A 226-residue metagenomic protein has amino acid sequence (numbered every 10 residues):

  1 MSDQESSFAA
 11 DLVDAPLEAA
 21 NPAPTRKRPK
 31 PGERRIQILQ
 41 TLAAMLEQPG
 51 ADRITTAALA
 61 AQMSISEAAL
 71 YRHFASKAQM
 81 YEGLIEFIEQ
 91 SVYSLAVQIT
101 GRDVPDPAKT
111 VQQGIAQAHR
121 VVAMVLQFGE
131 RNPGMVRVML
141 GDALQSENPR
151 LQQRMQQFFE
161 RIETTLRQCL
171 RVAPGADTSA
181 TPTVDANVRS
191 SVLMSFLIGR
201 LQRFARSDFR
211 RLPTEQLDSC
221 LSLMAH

Functional and structural regions predicted by a protein language model:
M1-P22, Q127, R131, T164-V172 (+1 more regions): C-terminal peripheral helix-coil segments that are non-catalytic and often amphipathic
K27-R34: Short, Lys/Arg-enriched anionic-surface-contact patches
P31, Y81, I85, E89 (+3 more regions): Amphipathic, non-transmembrane alpha-helical scaffold segments
Q37, T41, M45-Q79, G83: Helix-turn-helix
T55, R137-M139, S179, A205 (+1 more regions): Short, hydrophobic secondary-structure boundary micro-motifs
G83, V97-R131, A186-L193: Hydrophobic alpha-helical connector segments
Y93-V97, P149-A176, V184-S191, T214-S222: Amphipathic alpha-helical packing segments from all-alpha helical-bundle domains
G129-R150, Q202: Amphipathic alpha-helical segments used for helix-helix packing
